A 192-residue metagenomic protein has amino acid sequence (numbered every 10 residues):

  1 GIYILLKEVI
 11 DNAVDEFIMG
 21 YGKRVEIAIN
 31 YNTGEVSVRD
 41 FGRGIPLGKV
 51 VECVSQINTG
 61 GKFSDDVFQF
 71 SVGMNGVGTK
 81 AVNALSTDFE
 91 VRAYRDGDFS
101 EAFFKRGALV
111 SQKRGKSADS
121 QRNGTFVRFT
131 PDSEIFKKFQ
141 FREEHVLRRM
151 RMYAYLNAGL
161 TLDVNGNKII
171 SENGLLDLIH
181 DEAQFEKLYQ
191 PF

Functional and structural regions predicted by a protein language model:
G1-P131, F136-K137: GHKL (Bergerat-fold) ATPase N-terminal catalytic module, capturing the glycine-rich phosphate-binding loop and acidic
V14, R114-F192: N-terminal assembly/transducer modules of large multi-domain enzymes, emphasizing dimerization/partner-binding
